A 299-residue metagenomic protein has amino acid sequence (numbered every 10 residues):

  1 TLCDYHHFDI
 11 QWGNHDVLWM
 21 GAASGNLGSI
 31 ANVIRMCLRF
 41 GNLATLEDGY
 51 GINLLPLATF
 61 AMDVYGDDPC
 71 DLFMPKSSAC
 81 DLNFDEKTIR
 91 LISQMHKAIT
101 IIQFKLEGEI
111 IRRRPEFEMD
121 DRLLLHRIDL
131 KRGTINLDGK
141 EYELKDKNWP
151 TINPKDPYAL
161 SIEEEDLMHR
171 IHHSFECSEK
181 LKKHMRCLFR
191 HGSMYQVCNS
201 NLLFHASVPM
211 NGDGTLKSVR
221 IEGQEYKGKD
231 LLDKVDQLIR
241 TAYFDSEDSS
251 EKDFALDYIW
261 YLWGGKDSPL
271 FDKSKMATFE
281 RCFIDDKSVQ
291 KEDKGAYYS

Functional and structural regions predicted by a protein language model:
T1-S299: Feature recognizes metal-dependent phosphohydrolase scaffolds
